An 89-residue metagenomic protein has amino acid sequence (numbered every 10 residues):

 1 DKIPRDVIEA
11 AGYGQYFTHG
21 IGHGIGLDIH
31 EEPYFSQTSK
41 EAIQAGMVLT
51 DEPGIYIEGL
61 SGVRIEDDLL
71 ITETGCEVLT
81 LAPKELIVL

Functional and structural regions predicted by a protein language model:
D1-G26: Active-site cores enriched in adjacent His and Asp/Glu residues with nearby glycine-rich loops that coordinate divalent
L27-L89: Charged, cofactor-coupling segments
